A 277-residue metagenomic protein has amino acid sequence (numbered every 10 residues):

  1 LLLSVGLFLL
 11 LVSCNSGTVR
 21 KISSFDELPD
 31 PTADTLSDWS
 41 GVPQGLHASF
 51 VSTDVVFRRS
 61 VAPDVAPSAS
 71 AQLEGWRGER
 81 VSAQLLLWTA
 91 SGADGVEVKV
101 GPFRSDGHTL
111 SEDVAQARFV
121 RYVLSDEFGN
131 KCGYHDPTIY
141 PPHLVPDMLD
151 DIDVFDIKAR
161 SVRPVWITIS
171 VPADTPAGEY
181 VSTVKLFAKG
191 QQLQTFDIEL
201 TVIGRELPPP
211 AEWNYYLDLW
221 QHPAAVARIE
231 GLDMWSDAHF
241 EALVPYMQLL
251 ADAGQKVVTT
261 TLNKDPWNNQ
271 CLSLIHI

Functional and structural regions predicted by a protein language model:
L1-V5: Sec-dependent signal peptide recognition, specifically the positively charged N-region followed immediately by
V12-S13: C-terminal motif of bacterial Sec signal peptides marking the signal peptidase cleavage site
V19-P67, A90-I167: Surface-exposed binding patches on compact interaction domains or structured appendages
P43-F50, R59, E74-G75, L124 (+1 more regions): N-terminal basic, low-complexity leaders that serve as flexible interaction/assembly modules and, when applicable, as
S68-S91: Contiguous beta-strand segments within globular domains
L86-V96, P102, V154-P210: Extended acidic/polar, glycine-enriched regions that form or flank non-catalytic beta-rich accessory modules
L193-S273: An acidic-aromatic substrate-binding cleft motif
I275-I277: Conserved small/polar residues in nucleotide/adenosyl-binding loops
